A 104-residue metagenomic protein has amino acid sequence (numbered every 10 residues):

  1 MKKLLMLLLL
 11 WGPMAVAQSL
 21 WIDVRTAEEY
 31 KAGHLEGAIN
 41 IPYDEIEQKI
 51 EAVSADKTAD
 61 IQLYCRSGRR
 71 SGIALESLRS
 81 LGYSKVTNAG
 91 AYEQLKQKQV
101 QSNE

Functional and structural regions predicted by a protein language model:
M1-L4: Positively charged n-region of N-terminal signal peptides that target proteins for export
M6-L10: Hydrophobic helical h-region of N-terminal Sec-dependent signal peptides in bacterial secretory/periplasmic proteins
G12-M14: N-terminal signal peptide c-region/cleavage motif recognized by signal peptidases
S19-L20, A27-D60, R69-E104: Rhodanese-like catalytic fold shared by cysteine-dependent sulfurtransferases and DSP/PTP-type phosphatases
Y64: Short, surface-exposed ligand- or partner-binding patches at beta-edge/loop junctions that are enriched in aromatics
